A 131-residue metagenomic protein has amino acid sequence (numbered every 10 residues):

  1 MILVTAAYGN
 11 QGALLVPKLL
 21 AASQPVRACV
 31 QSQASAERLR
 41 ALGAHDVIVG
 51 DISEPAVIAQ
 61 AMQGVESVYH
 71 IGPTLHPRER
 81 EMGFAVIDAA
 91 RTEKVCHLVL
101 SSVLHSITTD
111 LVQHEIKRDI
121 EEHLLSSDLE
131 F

Functional and structural regions predicted by a protein language model:
M1-Q24: N-terminal Rossmann NAD(P)H-binding glycine-rich loop of SDR-like oxidoreductase domains
T5, C29, L98-S102: SDR active-site strand-loop-helix element
Q24-Q31, H70: Conserved glycine-rich Rossmann-like NAD(P)H-binding loop of the short-chain dehydrogenase/reductase
C29-A34, G50-I52: N-terminal Rossmann-fold cofactor-binding loop
A36-D46: Short, conserved SAM-binding/catalytic segment of Class I S-adenosyl-L-methionine-dependent methyltransferases
H45-E66: Conserved Rossmann-fold cofactor-binding substructure of NAD(P)-dependent oxidoreductases
E66-S67, H97: Structural motif
G72-F131: Glycine-/Pro-rich loop/turn segments that contact NAD(P) or position catalytic residues in Rossmann-like domains
